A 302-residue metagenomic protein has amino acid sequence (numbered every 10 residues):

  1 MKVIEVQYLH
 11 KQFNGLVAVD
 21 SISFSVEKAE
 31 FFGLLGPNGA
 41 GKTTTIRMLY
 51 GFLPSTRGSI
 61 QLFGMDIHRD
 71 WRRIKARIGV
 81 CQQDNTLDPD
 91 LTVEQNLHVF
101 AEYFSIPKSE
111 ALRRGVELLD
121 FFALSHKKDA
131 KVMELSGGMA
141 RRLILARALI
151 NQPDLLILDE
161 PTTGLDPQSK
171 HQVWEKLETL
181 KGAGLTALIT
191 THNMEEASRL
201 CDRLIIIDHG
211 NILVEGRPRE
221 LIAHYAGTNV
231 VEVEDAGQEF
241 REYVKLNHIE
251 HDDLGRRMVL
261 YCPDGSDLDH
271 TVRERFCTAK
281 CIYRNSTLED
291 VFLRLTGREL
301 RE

Functional and structural regions predicted by a protein language model:
Y50: Helix-to-loop junction immediately C-terminal to a conserved catalytic motif
G58-R69, R73-I74: Conserved ABC transporter NBD signature motif
D90, K131-L135: Conserved ABC ATPase signature
H98, E102, S109-K127: Conserved ABC ATPase "signature" region
Q152: Conserved catalytic motifs of ABC-family nucleotide-binding domains
L156-D159: Catalytic Walker B motif of ABC-type/P-loop ATPase nucleotide-binding domains
W174-P263: ABC transporter nucleotide-binding domain
